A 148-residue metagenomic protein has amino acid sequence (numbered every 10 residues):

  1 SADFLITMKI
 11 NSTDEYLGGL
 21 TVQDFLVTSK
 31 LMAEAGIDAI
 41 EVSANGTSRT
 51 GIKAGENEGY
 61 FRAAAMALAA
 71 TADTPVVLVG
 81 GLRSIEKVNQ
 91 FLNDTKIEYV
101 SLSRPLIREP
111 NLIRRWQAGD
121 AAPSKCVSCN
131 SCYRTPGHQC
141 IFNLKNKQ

Functional and structural regions predicted by a protein language model:
S1-Q148: Flavin-dependent oxidoreductase catalytic cores
